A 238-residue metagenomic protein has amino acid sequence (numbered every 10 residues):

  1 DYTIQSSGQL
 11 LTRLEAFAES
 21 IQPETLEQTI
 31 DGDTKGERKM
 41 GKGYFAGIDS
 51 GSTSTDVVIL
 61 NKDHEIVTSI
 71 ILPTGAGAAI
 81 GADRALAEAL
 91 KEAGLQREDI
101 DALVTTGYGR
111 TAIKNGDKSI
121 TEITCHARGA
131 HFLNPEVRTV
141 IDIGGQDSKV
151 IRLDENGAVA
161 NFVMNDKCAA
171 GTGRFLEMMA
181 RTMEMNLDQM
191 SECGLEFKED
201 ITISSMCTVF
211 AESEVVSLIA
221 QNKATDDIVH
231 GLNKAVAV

Functional and structural regions predicted by a protein language model:
D1-R38: Intrinsic disorder at enzyme termini
T3, N186-L218: Internal, active-site/partner-interface "lid" segment
P23-E122: N-terminal glycine/serine-rich phosphate-binding loop of ATP-dependent small-molecule kinases, especially carbohydrate
N61-D63, L153-A158: Short acidic-glycine loop/turn motifs at beta-strand connectors
P73-T74, A102, K118-R128, I141-G145 (+2 more regions): Active-site nucleophile and cofactor-binding loops and adjacent substrate-binding regions of central metabolic enzymes
A78, A158-E199: Glycine-rich phosphate-binding loop plus the immediately following alpha-helix
S213-V238: Adenine-nucleotide phosphate-binding core of ATP-dependent small-molecule kinases
